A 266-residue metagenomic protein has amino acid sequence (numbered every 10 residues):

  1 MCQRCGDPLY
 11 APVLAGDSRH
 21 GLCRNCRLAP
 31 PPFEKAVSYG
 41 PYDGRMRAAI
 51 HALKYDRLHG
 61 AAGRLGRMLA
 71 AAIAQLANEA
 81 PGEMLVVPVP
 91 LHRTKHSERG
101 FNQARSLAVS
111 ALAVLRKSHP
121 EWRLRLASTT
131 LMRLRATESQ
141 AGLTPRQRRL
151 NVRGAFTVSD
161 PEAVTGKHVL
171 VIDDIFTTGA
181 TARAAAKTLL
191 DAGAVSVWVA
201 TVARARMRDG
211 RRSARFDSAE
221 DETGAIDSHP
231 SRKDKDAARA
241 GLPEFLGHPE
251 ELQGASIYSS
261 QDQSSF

Functional and structural regions predicted by a protein language model:
M1-I172, T177-F266: Glycine-rich phosphate/pyrophosphate-handling loop used in enzymes and phosphotransfer proteins
